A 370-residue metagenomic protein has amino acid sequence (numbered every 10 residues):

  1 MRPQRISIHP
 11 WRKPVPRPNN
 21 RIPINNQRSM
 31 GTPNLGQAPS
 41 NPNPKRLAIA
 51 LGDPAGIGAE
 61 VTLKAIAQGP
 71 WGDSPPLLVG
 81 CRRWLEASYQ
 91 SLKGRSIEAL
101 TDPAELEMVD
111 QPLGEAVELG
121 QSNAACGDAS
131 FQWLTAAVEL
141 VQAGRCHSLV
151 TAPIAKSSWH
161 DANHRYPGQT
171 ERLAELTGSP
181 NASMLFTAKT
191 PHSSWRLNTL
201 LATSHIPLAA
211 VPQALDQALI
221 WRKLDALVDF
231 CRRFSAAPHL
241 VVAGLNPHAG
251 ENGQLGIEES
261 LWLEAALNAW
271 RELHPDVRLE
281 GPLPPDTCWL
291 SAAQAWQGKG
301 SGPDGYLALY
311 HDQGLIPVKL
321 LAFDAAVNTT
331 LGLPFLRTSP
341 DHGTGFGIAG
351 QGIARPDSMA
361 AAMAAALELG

Functional and structural regions predicted by a protein language model:
R2, I8, N25, G31-G370: Anion-binding alpha/beta catalytic cores of soluble intermediary-metabolism enzymes, centered on
